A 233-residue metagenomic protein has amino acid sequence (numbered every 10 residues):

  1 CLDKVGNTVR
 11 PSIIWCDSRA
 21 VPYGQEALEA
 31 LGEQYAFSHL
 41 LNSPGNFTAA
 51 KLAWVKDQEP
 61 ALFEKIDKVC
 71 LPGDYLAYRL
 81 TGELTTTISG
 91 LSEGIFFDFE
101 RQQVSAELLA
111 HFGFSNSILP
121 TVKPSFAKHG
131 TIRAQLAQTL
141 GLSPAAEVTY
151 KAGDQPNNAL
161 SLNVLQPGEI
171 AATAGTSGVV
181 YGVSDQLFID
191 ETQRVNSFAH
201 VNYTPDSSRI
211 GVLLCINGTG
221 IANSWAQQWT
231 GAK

Functional and structural regions predicted by a protein language model:
L2-D3: Short, acidic, Ser/Thr-enriched surface-loop or helix-capping motifs
T8-V9, L84: Hydrophobic "anchor" residues
D17: Carbohydrate-associated surface elements
V21, L28-T85, G90, I95-G113 (+1 more regions): Active-site core segments that coordinate phosphate-bearing ligands/cofactors across diverse enzyme families
I118-T121, E147: Conserved beta-strand segments of alpha/beta enzyme cores
P120-K128: Short linear loop/turn motifs
G130-I132: Short acidic/His/Gly/Ser-rich catalytic and metal-binding motifs that mark active-site loops of diverse hydrolases
